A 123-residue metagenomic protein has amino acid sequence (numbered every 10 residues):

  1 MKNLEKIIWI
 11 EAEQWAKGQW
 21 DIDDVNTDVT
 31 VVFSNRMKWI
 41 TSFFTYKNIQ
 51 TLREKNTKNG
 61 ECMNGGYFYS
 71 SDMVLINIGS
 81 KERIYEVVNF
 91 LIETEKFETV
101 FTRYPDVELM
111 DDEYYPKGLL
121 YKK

Functional and structural regions predicted by a protein language model:
M1-T99: Short helix/strand-capping turn motifs
N89-K123: C-terminal charged interaction modules
